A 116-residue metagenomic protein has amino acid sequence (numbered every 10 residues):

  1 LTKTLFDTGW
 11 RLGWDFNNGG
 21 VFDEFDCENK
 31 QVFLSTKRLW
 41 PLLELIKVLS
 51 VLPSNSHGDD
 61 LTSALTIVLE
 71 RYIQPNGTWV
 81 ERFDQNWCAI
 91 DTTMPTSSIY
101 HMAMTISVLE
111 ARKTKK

Functional and structural regions predicted by a protein language model:
L1-K116: Glycan-recognition and catalytic cores of secretory/periplasmic carbohydrate-active enzymes
